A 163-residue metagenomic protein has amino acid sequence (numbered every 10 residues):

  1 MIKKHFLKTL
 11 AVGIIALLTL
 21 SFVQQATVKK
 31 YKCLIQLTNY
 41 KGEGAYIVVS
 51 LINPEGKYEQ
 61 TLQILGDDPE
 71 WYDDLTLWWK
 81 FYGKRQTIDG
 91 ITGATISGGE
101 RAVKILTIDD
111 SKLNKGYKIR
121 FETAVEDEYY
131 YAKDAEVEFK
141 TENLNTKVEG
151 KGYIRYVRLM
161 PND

Functional and structural regions predicted by a protein language model:
M1-V28: Bacterial Sec-dependent N-terminal signal peptides
V28, R101, N114-K118: Extracellular Ig-like/FN3 beta-sandwich strand-entry sites
K30-K41: Short amphipathic, basic-aromatic surface patches that mediate peripheral association with negatively charged
Q36-L37, Y130-D163: Short beta-strand elements
V48-I52, R120-E122: Beta-strand signatures of extracellular beta-sandwich domains
L51-R85: N-terminal, post-signal-peptide region of Sec/Tat-exported proteins
D74-T107: Extended, solvent-exposed segments with strong compositional bias
A94-K104, S111-L113, T123-K133: Short acidic/polar inter-strand loop motif in beta-rich domains
